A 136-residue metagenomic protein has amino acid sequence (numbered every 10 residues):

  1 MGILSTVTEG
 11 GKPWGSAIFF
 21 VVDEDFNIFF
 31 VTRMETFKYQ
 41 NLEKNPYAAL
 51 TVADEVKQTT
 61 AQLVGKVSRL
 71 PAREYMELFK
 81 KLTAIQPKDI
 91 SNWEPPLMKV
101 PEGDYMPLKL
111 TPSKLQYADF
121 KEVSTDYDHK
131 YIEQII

Functional and structural regions predicted by a protein language model:
M1-M34, L42, A48-A53, T60-L63: Short beta-strand segments
T6-T8, V52-D54, D89-L97: A short, aromatic/hydrophobic, helix- or strand-capping loop or linear motif that either lines the entrance/gate
P13, Q58, P101-G103: Short coil/turn motifs at beta-sheet boundaries
W14, F30, Y39, Y105-L108 (+1 more regions): Tryptophan-centric aromatic hotspots in well-structured domains and transmembrane helices
R33-F37, T83: Short, solvent-exposed aromatic-acidic interface loops
K38, T59, E74: Short phosphate-engaging motifs
Q62-I136: Charged, gly/pro-rich active-site loop segments
